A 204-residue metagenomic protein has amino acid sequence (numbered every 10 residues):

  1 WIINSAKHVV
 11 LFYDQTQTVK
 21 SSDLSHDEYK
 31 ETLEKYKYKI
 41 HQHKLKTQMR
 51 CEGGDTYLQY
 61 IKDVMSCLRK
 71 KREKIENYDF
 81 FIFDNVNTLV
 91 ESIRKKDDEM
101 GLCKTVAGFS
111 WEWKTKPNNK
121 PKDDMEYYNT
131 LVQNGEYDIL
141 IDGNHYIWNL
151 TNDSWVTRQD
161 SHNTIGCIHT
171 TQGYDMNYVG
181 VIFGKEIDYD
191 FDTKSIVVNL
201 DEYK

Functional and structural regions predicted by a protein language model:
W1-K44, F191: Signature of the SF2 helicase/ATPase Hel1-core->accessory helical subdomain module
Y36-K204: Core RecA-like ATPase module of SF1/SF2 helicases and allied nucleic-acid translocases
